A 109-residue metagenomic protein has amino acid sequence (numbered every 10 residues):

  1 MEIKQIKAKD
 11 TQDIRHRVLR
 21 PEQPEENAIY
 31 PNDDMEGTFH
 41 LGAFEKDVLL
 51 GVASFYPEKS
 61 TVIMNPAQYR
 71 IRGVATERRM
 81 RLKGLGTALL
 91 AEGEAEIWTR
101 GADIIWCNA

Functional and structural regions predicted by a protein language model:
M1-I6: Conserved N-terminal entry element of GNAT/NAT acetyltransferase domains
A8-D13, R17-P66, R72, E77: Acetyl-CoA-dependent GNAT
K46, L82-L85, A102-D103: Non-catalytic interaction surface on structured domains
S60, M64, G86, I97-T99: Alpha-helix termini
G73-T76, L82-A95: Conserved acetyl-CoA-binding loop-helix of GNAT-fold acetyltransferases
L90, I97-A109: Conserved GNAT acetyl-CoA-binding A-motif
